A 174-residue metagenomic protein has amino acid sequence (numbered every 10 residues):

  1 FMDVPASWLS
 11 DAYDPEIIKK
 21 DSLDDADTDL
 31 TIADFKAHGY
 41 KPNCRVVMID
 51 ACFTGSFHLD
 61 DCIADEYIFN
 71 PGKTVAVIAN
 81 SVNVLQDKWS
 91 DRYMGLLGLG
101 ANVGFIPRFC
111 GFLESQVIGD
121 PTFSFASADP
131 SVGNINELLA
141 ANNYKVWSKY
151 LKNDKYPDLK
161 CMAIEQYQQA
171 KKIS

Functional and structural regions predicted by a protein language model:
F1-R92, L96: Catalytic cores of nucleophile-dependent amide-cleaving enzymes
S90-S174: Caspase-like cysteine protease fold
